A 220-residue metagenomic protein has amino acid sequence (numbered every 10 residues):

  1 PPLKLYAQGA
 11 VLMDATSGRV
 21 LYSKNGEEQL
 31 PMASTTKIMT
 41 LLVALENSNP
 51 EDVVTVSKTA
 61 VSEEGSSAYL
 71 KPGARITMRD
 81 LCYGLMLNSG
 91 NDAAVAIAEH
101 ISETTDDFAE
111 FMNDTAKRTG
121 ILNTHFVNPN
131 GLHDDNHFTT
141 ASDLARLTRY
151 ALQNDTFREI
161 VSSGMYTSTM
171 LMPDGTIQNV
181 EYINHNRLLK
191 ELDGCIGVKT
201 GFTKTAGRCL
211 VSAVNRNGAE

Functional and structural regions predicted by a protein language model:
P1-L5, T104-E220: Penicillin-recognizing serine hydrolase domain
P1-T35, P50-D52, A109: Beta-lactamase-like hydrolase cores
R19, I38, L42, E46 (+7 more regions): Solvent-exposed, polar/charged alpha-helical surfaces in well-ordered, non-transmembrane soluble domains, broadly
Y22-V43, V53-V54, I76-G84: Short active-site loop at a secondary-structure junction that contains or immediately precedes the catalytic residue(s)
K24-P31, G65-P72, D80-G84, A94-E103 (+2 more regions): Second-shell loop/turn segments in exported
E46-T59, T156-S163: Short, well-structured active-site flanking segments
T55-S67, D134, T167-M170: Acidic helix-start/capping segments at beta-turn-to-alpha-helix junctions
E64-V95, N179-G197: Conserved catalytic neighborhood of penicillin-recognizing serine enzymes
